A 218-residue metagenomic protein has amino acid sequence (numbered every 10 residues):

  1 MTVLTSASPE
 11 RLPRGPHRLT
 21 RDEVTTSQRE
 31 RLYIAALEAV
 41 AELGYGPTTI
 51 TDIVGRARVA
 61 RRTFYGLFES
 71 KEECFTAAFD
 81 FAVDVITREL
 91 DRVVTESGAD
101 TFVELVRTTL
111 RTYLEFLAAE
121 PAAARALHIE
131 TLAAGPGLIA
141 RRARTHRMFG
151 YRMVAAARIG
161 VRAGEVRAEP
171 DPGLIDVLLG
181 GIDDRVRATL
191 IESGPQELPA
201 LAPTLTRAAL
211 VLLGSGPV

Functional and structural regions predicted by a protein language model:
M1-P16, E115, A119, Y151 (+2 more regions): C-terminal peripheral helix-coil segments that are non-catalytic and often amphipathic
V24, T48, F68, E73-A82 (+5 more regions): Alpha-helical DNA-contacting segments of helix-turn-helix folds
V24-A36, I53, A78-E89, M153: Generic hydrophobic, amphipathic alpha-helix propensity
R31, A39-E73, A77: Helix-turn-helix
Y45, I86, A126-L127, I182: Short, structured motif recognition centered on aromatic/hydrophobic residues
A77, D91-A119, I175-L178, A202: Hydrophobic alpha-helical connector segments
A118-G137, V154, R187: Amphipathic alpha-helical segments used for helix-helix packing
P136-R162, P172-G180, D184, P203 (+1 more regions): Amphipathic alpha-helical packing segments from all-alpha helical-bundle domains
